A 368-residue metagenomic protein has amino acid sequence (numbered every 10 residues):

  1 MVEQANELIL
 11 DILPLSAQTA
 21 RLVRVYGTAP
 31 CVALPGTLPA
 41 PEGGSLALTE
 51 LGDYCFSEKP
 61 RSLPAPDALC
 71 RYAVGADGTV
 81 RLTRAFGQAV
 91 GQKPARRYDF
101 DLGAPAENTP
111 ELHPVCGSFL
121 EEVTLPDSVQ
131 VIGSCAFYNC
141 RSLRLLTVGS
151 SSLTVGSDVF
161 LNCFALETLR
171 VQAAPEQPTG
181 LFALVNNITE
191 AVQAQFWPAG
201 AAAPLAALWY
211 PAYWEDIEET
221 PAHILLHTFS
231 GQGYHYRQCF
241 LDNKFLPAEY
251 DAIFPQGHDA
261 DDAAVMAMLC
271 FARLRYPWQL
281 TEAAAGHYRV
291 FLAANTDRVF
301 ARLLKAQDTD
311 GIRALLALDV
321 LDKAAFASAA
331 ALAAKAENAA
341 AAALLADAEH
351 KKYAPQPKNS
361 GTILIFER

Functional and structural regions predicted by a protein language model:
V2-A20, Y26-T49, R61-V131, R141-T154 (+4 more regions): Structural signature of tandem-repeat unit edges
F271-Y288, D310-L315: Repeat-mediated protein-protein interaction surfaces in helical alpha-solenoids
T281-N295, V320-A327, A340, H350-E367: Ankyrin repeat arrays, specifically the small/polar loop and inter-repeat linker segments at the C-terminal end of each
R302-L303, A329, A333: Ankyrin-repeat helical register
D308-L316, N338-D347: Ankyrin repeat structural motif
